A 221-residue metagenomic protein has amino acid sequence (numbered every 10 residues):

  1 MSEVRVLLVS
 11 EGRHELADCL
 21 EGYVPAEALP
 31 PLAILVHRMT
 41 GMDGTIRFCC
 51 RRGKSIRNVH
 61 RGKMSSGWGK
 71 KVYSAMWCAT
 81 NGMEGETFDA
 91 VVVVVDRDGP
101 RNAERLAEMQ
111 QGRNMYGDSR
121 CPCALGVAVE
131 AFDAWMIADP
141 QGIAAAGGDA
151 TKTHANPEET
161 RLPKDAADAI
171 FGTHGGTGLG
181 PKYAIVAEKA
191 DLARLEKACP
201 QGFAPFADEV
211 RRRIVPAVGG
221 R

Functional and structural regions predicted by a protein language model:
M1-L7, L16-R221: C-terminal accessory helical subdomains adjacent to catalytic cores in phosphodiester- and nucleotide-handling enzymes
S10: Single, functionally critical "micro-switch" positions that shape active/binding sites and transmembrane helices
R13: Single, function-defining residue in the core of a domain
